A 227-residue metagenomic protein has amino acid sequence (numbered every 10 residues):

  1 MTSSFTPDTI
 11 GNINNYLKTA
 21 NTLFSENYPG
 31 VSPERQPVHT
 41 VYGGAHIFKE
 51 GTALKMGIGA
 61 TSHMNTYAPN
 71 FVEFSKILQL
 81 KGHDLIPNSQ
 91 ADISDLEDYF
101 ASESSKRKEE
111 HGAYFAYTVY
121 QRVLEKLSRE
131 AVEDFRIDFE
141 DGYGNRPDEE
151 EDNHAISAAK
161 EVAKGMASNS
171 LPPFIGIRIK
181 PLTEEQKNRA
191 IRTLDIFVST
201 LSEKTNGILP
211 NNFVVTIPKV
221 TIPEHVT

Functional and structural regions predicted by a protein language model:
M1-G207, N211-F213: Alpha/beta catalytic barrel-like cores
T216: Conserved strand-turn element in the central/C-terminal portion of the radical SAM core barrel that lines
V220-T227: Active-site-adjacent beta->alpha loops and helix N-cap segments on the catalytic face of soluble alpha/beta enzymes
